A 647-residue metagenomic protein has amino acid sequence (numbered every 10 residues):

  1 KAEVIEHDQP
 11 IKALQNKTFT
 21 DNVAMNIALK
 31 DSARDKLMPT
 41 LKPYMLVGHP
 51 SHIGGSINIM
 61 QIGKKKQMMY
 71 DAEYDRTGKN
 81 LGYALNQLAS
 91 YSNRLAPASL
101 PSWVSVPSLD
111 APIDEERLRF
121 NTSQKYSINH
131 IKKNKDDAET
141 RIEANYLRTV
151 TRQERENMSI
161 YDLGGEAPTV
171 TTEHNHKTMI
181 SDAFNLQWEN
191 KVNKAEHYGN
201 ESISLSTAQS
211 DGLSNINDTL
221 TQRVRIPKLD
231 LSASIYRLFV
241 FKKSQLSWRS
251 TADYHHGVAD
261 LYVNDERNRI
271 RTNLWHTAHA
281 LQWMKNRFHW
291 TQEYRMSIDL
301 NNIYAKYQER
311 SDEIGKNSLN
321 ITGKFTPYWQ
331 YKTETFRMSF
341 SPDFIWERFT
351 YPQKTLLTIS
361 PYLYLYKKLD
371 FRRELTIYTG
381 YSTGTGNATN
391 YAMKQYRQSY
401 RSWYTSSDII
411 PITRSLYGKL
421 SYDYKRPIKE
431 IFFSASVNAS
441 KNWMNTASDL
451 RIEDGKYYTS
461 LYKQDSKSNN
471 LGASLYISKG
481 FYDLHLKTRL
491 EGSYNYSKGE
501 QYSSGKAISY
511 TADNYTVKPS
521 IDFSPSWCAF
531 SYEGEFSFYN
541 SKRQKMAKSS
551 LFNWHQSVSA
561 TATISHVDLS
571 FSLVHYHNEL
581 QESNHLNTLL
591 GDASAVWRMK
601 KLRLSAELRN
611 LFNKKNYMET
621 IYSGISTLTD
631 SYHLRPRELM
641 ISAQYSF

Functional and structural regions predicted by a protein language model:
K1-Q209, Q222-R249, M284-F288, Y364-Y378 (+10 more regions): Membrane-proximal, glycine/serine-rich, low-complexity loop/turn segments characteristic of large bacterial
Q15-N16, L81-Q87, R152-P168, S210-L220 (+11 more regions): Outer-membrane beta-barrel translocator domains and adjoining extracellular loop/strand segments of Gram-negative
T18-T20, G48-H52, R117-S123, N175-A183 (+10 more regions): Transmembrane beta-barrel outer-membrane domains
L37-H49, M68-A72, F340-T350, T405-I410 (+4 more regions): Transmembrane beta-strand segments that form the barrel wall of outer-membrane beta-barrel proteins
I131-T149, H176-P352, T358-P361, K368 (+4 more regions): Face-selective signature of the C-terminal outer-membrane beta-barrel domain
M296-Y307, N320, S341-D343, Y378-G380 (+4 more regions): Long, low-complexity regulatory tails in eukaryotic proteins
I410-Y417, S436-K456, S460-S474: Signature for the C-terminal beta-barrel architecture of outer-membrane proteins
T516-F538, Q544-F647: Conserved C-terminal beta-signal and adjacent last beta-strands/turns of outer-membrane beta-barrel proteins
